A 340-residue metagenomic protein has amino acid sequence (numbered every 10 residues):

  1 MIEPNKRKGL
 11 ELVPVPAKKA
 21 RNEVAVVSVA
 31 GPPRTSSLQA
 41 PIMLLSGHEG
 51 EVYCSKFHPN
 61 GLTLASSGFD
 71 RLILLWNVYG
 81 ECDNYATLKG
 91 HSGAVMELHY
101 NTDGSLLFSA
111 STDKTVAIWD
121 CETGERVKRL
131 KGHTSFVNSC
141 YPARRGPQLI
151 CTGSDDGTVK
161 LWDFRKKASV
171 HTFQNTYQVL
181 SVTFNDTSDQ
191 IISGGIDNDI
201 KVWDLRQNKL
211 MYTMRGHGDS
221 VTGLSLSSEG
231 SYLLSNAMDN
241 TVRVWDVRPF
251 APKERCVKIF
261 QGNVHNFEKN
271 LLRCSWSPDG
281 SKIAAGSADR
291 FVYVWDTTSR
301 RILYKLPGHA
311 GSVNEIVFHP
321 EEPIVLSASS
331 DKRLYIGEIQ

Functional and structural regions predicted by a protein language model:
M1-H48: Intrinsically disordered terminal extensions that flank WD40 beta-propeller domains in eukaryotic WD-repeat scaffold
P41, E51, N60, N84 (+16 more regions): WD40/WD-repeat beta-propeller blade-loop signature
L45-V52, L88-V95, K131-V137, F173-V179 (+3 more regions): WD40/WD-repeat beta-propeller blade N-cap
E49, L72-L74, S92, L106 (+9 more regions): A conserved positional marker within WD40/Gbeta-like beta-propeller blades
S55-G61, L98-G104, A110, Y141-P147 (+5 more regions): Loop/turn segments within WD40 beta-propeller blades
S66-D70, S109-D113, T152-D156, T187 (+4 more regions): Conserved strand-to-loop turn within each blade of WD40 beta-propeller repeats
I73-N77, V116-D120, C140, V159-D163 (+5 more regions): WD40-repeat beta-propellers
V317-Q340: Blade-level signature of beta-propeller repeat domains, shared across WD40, Kelch, NHL, RCC1 and BNR/Asp-box propellers
